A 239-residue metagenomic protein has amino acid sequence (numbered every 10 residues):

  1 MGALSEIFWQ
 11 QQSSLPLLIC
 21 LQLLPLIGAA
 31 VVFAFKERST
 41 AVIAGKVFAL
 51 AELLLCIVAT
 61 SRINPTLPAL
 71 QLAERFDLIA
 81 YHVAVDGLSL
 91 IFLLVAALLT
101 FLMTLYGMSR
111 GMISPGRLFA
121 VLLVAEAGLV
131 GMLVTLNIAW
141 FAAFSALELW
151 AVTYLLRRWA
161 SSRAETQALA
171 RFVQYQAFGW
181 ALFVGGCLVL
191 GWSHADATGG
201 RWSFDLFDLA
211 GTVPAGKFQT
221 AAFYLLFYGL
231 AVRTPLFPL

Functional and structural regions predicted by a protein language model:
G2-I19, I27-A120, G200-G211: Transmembrane helix-loop-helix hairpins at membrane boundaries of multipass inner-membrane proteins
L4, I63-A80, E165-Q174, A181-L239: Juxtamembrane/interfacial segments at transmembrane-helix boundaries in multi-pass membrane proteins
Q12-L15, F48-S61, A139-A146, Q176-V189: Alpha-helical transmembrane segments of integral membrane proteins, especially early/N-terminal helices
Q12-L24, V85-A96, A139-E148, K217-L230: Structural signature of hydrophobic alpha-helical transmembrane segments
L23-S39, V152-Q167: Cytoplasmic juxtamembrane interface segments
A34, L98-T104, L149-T153, R157 (+1 more regions): Hydrophobic core segments of alpha-helical transmembrane domains in multi-pass integral membrane proteins
A34-F35, R62, S109-R110, V134-T135 (+2 more regions): Helix-loop junctions at the membrane-solvent interface of multi-pass transporters, primarily the C-terminal
L72-L78, V85-A181: Internal transmembrane alpha-helices of multipass membrane proteins
